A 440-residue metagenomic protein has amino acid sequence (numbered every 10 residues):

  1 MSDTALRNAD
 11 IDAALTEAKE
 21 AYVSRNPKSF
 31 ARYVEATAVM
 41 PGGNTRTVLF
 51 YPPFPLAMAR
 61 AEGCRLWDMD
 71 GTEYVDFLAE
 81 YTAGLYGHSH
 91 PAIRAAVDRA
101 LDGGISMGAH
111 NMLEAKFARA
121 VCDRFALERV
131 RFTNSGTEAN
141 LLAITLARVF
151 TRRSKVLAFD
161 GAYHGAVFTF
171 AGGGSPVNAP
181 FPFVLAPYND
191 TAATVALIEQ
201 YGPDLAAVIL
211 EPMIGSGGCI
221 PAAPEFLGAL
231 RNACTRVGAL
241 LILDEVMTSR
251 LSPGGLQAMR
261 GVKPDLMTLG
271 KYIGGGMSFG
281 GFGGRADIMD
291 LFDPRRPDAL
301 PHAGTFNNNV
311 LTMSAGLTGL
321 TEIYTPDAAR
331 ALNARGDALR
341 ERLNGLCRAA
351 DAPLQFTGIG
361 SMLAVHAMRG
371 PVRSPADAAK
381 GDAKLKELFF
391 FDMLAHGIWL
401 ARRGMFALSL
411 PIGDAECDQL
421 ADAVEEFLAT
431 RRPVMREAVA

Functional and structural regions predicted by a protein language model:
M1-S2, Y324-P326, D392-A440: PLP-dependent enzyme catalytic core of the Aspartate aminotransferase-like
I11-R60: Active-site-adjacent loop/helix segments that line or gate small-molecule/cofactor pockets in enzymes
E73-F150: Glycine-rich loop-to-alpha-helix module at the N-terminal edge of alpha/beta enzyme cores
K116-A207, I214, D337: PLP-dependent aspartate aminotransferase-fold enzymes
E211-P224, G238-R260, L266, Y272: Conserved PLP phosphate-binding loop immediately N-terminal to the Schiff-base lysine helix in PLP-dependent enzymes
V262-F292, N308-M313: Active-site PLP attachment segment
G319-N344, A376-A383: Structural signature of PLP-dependent enzymes
D337-R340, A350-F389: Conserved PLP-binding catalytic core of the aspartate aminotransferase-like
